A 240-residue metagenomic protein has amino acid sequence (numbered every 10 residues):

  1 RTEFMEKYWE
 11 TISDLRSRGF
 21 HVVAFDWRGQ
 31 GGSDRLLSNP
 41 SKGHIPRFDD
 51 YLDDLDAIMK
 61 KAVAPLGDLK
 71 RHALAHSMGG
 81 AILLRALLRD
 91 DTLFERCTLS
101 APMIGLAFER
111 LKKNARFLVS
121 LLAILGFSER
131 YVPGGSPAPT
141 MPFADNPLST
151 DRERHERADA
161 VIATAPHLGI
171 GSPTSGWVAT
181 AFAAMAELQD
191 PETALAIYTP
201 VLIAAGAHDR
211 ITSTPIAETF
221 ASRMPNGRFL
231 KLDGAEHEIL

Functional and structural regions predicted by a protein language model:
I12-S38: Conserved alpha/beta-hydrolase
G43-V63: Alpha/beta-hydrolase active-site loop
P65-S77: Alpha/beta-hydrolase fold nucleophile elbow
A75-R85: Glycine-rich nucleophile elbow surrounding the catalytic serine of serine-hydrolase chemistry
L83-G169: Alpha/beta-hydrolase-fold enzymes
I197, I203-A205: Short beta-strand/loop motif that positions the catalytic acidic residue of the alpha/beta-hydrolase fold
R210-I216: Conserved alpha/beta-hydrolase "acid-adjacent" motif
A235-L240: Catalytic histidine-centered segment of alpha/beta-hydrolase-like enzymes
